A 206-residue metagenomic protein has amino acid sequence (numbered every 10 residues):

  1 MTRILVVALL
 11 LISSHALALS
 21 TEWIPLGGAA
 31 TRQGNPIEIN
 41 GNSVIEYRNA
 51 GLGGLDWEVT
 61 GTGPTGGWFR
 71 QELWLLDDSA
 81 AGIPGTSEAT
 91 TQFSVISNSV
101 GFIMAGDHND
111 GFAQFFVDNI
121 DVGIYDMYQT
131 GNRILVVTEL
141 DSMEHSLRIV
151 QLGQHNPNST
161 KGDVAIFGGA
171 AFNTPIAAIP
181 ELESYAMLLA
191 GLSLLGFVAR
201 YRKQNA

Functional and structural regions predicted by a protein language model:
I4-I12, L189: Sec-dependent N-terminal signal peptides
L11-I12, D77, G85, L182: Intrinsically disordered, low-complexity segments
S14-A18: Sec/Tat signal peptide C-region and signal peptidase I cleavage site
L19-A177: Glycan-recognition surfaces in beta-rich domains, encompassing non-catalytic CBMs and lectin-like receptor-binding
P180-R200: A short, hydrophobic C-terminal helix/tail in secreted or cell-surface proteins
R202-A206: Short, charged juxtamembrane terminal tails flanking transmembrane helices
